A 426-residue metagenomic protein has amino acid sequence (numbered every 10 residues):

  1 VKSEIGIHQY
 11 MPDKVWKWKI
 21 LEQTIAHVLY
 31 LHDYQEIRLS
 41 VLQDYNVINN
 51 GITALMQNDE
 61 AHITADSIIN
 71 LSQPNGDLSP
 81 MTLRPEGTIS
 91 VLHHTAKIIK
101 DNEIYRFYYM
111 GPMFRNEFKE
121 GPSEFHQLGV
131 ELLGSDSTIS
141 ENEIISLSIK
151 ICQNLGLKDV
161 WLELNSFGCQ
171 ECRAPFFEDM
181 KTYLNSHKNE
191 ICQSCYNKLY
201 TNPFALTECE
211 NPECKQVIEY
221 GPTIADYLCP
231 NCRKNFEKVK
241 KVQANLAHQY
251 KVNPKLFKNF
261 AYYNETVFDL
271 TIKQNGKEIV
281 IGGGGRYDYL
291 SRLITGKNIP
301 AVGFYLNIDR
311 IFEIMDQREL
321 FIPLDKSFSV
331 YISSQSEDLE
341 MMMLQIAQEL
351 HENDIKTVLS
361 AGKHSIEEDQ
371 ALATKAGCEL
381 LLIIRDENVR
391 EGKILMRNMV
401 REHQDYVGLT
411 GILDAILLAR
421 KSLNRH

Functional and structural regions predicted by a protein language model:
V1-H426: TRNA-recognition modules of translation machinery and tRNA-sensing kinases, especially anticodon-binding
